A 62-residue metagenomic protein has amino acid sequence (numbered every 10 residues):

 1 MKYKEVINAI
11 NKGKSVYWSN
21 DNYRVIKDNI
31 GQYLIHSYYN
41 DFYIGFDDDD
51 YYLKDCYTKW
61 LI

Functional and structural regions predicted by a protein language model:
M1, T58-I62: Short intrinsically disordered terminal tails
M1-N11: Mixed-charge, Lys/Arg-rich low-complexity intrinsically disordered regions
K14-K59: Acidic, low-complexity, intrinsically disordered interaction modules
